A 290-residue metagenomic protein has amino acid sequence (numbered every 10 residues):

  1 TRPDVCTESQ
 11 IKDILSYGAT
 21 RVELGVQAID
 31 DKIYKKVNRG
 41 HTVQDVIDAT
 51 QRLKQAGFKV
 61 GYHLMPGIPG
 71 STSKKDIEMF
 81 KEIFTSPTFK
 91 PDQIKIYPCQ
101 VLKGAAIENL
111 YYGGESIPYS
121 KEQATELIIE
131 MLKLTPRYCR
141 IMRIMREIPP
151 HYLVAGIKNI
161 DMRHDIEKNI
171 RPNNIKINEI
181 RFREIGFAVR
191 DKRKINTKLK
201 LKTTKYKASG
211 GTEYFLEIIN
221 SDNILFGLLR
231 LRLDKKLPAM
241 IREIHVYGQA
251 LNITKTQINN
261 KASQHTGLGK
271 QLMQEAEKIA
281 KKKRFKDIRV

Functional and structural regions predicted by a protein language model:
T1-G61, M65-E122, E126, T266-G267: Conserved non-cysteine loop/helix-boundary elements of the Radical SAM core domain that shape
R21-G25, Q93-Y97, R140-R143, F215-E217 (+3 more regions): Structured core elements
P98-C139, R146-V189, I253-K255, N259-Q264: Radical SAM enzyme [4Fe-4S]-AdoMet core and its adjacent flexible, acidic and glycine-rich loops/tails across
I128-L132, R230, R242, M273-E277: Generic hydrophobic alpha-helical scaffold/packing signal
R181-Y214: Catalytic-core elements of nucleic-acid end-processing and repair enzymes
T203-Q249: A conserved beta-strand-loop-helix scaffold within acyl/acetyltransferase catalytic domains
Q257-I279: Conserved acetyl-CoA-binding loop-helix of GNAT-fold acetyltransferases
K278-V290: Conserved GNAT acetyl-CoA-binding A-motif
